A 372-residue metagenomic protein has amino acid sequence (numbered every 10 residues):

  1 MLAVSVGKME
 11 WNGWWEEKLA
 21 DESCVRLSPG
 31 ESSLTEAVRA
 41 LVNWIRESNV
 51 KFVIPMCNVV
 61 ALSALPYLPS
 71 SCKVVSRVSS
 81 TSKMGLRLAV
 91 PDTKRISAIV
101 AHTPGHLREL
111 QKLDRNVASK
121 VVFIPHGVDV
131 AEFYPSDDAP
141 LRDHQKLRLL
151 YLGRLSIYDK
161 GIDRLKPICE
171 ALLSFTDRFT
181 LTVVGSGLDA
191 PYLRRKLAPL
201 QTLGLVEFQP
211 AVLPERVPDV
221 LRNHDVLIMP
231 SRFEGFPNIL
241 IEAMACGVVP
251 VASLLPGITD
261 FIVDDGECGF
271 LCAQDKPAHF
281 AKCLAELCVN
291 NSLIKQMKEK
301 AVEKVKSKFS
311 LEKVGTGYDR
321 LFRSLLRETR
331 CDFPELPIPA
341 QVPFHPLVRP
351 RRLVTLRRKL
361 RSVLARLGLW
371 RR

Functional and structural regions predicted by a protein language model:
M1-T35, G187: N-terminal strand-loop element at the rim of the active site of nucleotide-sugar-dependent glycosyltransferases
R87-L88, Q111, G127-Q145, E328: Acidic anion/phosphate-binding donor-loop and adjacent secondary structure in glycosyltransferase catalytic cores
L141-K160, K166-E170, T182: Conserved donor-binding/catalytic core segment of Leloir-type glycosyltransferases
R194-V212: Nucleotide-activated donor-binding/catalytic signature segment of Leloir-type glycosyltransferases, i.e., the conserved
A211-V212, D219-H224: Short alpha-helical donor nucleotide-sugar binding micro-motif in glycosyltransferases
R232: Aromatic "clamp/platform" in nucleotide-sugar-dependent glycosyltransferases that forms part of the donor/acceptor
V249-S253: Short hydrophobic beta-strand element within catalytic cores of glycosyltransferases and related nucleotide-activated
V263-G266, F270-P277, E286-N291: Conserved acidic donor-binding segment of nucleotide-sugar-dependent glycosyltransferases
